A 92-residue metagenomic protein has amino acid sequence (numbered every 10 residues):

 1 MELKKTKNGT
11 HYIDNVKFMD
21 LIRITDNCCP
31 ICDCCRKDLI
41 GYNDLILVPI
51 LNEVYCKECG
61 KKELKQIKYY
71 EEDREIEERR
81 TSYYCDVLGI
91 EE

Functional and structural regions predicted by a protein language model:
M1-C28, K65-E92: Short, intrinsically disordered terminal segments enriched in charged and Pro/Gly residues
C29-C35, V48, C56: Short cysteine-rich clusters marking metal-coordination/redox-active sites
C32, Y42-N43: Glycine-centered loop/turn motifs
D33-D38, E72-E75: Cys/His-coordinated Zn2+-binding motifs and related Cys/His-dense segments, i.e., zinc fingers/knuckles in modular
I40, Y55-K57: Zinc-coordinating Cys/His ligand positions in small cysteine/histidine-rich zinc-finger domains
G41-Y42, K65: Short, non-ligating residues that shape and space the ligands of small metal-coordination modules and catalytic
N43-E53: Short linker/helix segments within small regulatory modules
G60-L64: A short, charged, amphipathic alpha-helix used as a generic interaction element across diverse proteins
